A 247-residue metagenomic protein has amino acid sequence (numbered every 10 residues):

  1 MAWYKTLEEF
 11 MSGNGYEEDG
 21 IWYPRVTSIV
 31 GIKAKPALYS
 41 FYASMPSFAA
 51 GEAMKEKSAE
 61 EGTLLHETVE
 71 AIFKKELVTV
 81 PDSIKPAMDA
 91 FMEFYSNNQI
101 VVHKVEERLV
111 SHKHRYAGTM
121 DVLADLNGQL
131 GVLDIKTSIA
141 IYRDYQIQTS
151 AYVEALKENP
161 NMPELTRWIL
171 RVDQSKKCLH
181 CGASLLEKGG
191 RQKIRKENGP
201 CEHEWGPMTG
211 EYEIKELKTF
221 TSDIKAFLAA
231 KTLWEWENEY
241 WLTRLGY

Functional and structural regions predicted by a protein language model:
M1-A117: Metal-dependent nuclease catalytic cores that hydrolyze phosphodiester bonds in DNA/RNA, characterized by
N14-Y16, I21, I32, G51-E52 (+8 more regions): Intrinsically disordered, low-complexity regions
T27, K35-A37, I169, D173 (+1 more regions): Small/flexible residues
F41-Y42, L65, F91, T221-A230 (+1 more regions): Short, Φ-rich (hydrophobic/aromatic) sequence segments
P81, E107-T232, E239: Nucleic-acid nuclease catalytic cores
K85, D89, S184-E187, R244-Y247: Solvent-exposed, non-transmembrane amphipathic alpha-helical segments
W234-Y247: Acidic, carboxylate-rich catalytic segments that either coordinate divalent cations
